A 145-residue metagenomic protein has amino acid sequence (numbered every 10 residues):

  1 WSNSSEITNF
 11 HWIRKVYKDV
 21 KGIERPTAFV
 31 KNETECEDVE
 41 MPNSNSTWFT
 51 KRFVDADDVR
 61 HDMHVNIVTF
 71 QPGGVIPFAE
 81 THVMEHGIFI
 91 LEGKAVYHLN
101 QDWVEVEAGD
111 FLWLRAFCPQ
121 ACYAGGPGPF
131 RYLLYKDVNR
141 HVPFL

Functional and structural regions predicted by a protein language model:
W1-D62, L145: A short, N-terminal "cap"/entry segment at the start of jelly-roll beta-barrel domains of the cupin/DSBH fold
W1-F10, A116-V142: Ligand-binding loop in jelly-roll beta-barrel domains
N45, D58-D62, H82, V106 (+1 more regions): A generic fold-level signal
T47-V54, N66-H82, W103, A116: Conserved short histidine dyad/triad with adjacent acidic residue
H61-N66, H86, G93, G128: A generic structural signal for short beta-strands and their flanking turns/coil linkers
N66-V68, I88, L133: Conserved hydrophobic/aromatic positions in well-ordered beta-strands
V75, T81-A108, C118: A short beta-strand-loop-beta hairpin characteristic of the jelly-roll/cupin
